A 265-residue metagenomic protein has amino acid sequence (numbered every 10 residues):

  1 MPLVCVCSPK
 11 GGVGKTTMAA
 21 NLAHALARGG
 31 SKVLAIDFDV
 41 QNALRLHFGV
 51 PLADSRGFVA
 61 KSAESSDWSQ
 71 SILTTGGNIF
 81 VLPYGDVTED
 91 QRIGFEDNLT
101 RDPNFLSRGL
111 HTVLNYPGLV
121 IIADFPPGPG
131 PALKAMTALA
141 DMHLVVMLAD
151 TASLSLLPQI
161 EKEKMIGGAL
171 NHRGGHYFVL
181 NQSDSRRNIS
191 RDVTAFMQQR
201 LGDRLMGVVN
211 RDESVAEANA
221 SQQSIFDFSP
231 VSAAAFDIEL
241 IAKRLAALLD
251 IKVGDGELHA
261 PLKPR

Functional and structural regions predicted by a protein language model:
P2-V40: Walker A/P-loop phosphate-binding motif and the immediately C-terminal alpha-helix
C7-K10, L22-G29, T74-T75, V81-T100: A structural preference for long, well-packed, hydrophobic secondary-structure segments
N21, A25, H47, A135: Active-site signature of alpha/beta-hydrolase-fold catalytic machinery across serine- and Asp/Cys-nucleophile hydrolases
R28-L34, N115-N210: Conserved catalytic-core segment of NTP-binding enzymes
V40-V81: Phosphate-binding loop that captures ATP/GTP phosphates
V50-S55, E163-K164, T194-F196, Q223-F226: Short, hinge-like loop/turn segments at secondary-structure boundaries
V81-G130: Cytosolic-facing regulatory segments adjacent to core modules
A169-R265: C-terminal lobe/tail of nucleotide-utilizing enzymes
